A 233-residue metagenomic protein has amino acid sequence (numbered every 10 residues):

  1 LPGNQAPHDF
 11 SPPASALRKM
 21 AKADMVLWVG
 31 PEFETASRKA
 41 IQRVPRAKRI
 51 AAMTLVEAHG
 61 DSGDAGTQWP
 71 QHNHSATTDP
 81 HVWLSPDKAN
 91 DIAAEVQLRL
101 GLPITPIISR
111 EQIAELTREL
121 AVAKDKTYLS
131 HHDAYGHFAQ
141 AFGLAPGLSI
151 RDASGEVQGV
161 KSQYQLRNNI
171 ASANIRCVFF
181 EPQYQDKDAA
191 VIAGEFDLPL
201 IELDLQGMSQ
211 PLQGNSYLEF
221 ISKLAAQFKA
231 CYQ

Functional and structural regions predicted by a protein language model:
L1-Q233: Extracytoplasmic metal-acquisition and chelation regions
